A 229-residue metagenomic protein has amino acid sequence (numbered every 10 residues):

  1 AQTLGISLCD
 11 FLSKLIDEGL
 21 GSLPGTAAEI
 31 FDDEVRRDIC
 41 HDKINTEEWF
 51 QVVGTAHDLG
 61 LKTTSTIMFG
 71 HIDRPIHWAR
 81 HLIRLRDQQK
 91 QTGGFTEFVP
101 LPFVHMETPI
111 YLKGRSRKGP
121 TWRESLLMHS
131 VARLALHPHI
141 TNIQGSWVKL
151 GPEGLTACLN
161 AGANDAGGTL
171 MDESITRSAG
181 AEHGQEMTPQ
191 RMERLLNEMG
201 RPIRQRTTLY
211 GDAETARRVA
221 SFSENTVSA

Functional and structural regions predicted by a protein language model:
A1-L61, M68-Q91, I110-R123, E182: Conserved non-cysteine loop/helix-boundary elements of the Radical SAM core domain that shape
G25-A27, T63-F69, V99-P102, G145-W147: A cross-domain feature marking catalytic cores of carbohydrate-active enzymes and several ubiquitous metabolic/repair
V53, K62-T63, H129, L155: Hydrophobic alpha-helical segments
I67-G70, A135-H137: A generic short-segment signal for beta-strand/edge and adjacent turn/coil regions
I83, Q89-A229: Auxiliary Fe-S-binding modules of radical SAM enzymes
